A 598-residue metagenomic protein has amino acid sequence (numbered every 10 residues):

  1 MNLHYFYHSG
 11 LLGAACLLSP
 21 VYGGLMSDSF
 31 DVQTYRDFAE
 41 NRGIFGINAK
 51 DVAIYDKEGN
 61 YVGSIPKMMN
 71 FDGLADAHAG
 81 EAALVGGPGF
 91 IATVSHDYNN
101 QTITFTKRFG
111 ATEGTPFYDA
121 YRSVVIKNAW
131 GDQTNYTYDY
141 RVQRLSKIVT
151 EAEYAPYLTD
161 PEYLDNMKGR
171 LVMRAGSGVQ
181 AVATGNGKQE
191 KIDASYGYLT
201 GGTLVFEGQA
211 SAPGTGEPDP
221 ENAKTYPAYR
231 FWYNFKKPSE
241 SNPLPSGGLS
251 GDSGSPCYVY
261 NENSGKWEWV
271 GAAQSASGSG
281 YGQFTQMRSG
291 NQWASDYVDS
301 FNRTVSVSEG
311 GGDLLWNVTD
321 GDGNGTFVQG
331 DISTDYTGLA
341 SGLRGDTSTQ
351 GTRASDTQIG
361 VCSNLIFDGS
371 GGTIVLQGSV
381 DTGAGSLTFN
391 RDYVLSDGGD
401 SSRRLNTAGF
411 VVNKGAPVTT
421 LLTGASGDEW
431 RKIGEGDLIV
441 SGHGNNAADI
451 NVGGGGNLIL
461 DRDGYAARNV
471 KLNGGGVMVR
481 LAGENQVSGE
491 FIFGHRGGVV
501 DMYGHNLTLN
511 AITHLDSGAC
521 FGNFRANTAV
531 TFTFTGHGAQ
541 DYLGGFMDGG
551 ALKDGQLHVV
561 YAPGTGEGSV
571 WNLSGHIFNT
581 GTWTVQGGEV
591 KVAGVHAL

Functional and structural regions predicted by a protein language model:
M1-G24: Sec-dependent, cleavable N-terminal signal peptides
G24-E58, G80-D97, G201-N242, S246-L314: C-terminal subregion of chymotrypsin/trypsin-like serine protease catalytic domains
S27-R36, T102-K168, A175, Q180 (+1 more regions): Conserved catalytic-core segment of clan PA serine endopeptidases
D56-P116: Catalytic histidine site
R144-P245: Chymotrypsin/trypsin-fold serine protease catalytic domain
G278, V298-L405, G575-I577, G594-H596: Solvent-exposed adhesion/ligand-recognition segments of exported proteins
R353-S355, I359-G442, V479-I577: Extracellular, surface-exposed repeat architectures
G436, G455-L458, G475-V477, S569 (+1 more regions): Glycine-centered positions in the ABC transporter ATPase nucleotide-binding domain
